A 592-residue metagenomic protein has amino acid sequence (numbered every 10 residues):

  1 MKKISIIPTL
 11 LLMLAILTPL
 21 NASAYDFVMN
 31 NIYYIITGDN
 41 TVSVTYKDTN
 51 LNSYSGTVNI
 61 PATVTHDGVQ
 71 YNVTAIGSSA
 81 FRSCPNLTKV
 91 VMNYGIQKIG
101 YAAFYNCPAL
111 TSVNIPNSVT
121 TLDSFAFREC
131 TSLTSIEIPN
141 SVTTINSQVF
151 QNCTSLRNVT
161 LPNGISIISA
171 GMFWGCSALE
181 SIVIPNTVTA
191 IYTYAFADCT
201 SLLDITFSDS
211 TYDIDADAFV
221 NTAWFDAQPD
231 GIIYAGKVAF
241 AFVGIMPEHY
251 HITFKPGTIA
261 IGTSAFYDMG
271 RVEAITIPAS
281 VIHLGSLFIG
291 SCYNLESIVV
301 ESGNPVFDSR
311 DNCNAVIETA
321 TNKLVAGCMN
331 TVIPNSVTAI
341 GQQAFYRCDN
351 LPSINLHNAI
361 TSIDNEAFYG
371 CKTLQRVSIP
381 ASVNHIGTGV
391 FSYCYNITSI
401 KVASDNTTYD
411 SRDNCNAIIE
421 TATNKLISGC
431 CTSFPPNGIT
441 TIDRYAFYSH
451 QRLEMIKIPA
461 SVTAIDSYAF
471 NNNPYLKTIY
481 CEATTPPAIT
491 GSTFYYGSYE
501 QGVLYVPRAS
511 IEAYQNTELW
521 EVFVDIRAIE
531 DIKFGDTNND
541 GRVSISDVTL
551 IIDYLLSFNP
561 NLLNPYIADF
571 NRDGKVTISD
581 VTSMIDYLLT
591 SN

Functional and structural regions predicted by a protein language model:
M1-I6: Positively charged n-region of N-terminal signal peptides that target proteins for export
P8-P19: Bacterial N-terminal signal peptides
A15, E530-N592: Cellulosome-associated attachment modules in secreted, modular CAZymes
S23-V28, F225-P229, D525-D536, N592: Low-complexity, Pro/Thr/Ser/Gly/Ala-rich linker/spacer regions in secreted, extracellular modular proteins
F27-N50: GGW-centered surface loops in extracellular recognition modules
T37-N40, S53-A75, C84-K98, C107-T121 (+16 more regions): Structural signature of tandem-repeat unit edges
S78-A80, G100-Y105, D123-R128, N146-Q151 (+12 more regions): Consensus positions within tandem repeat domains that build extended binding/scaffold surfaces
G491-Y496, E512-F523: Short, aromatic/basic amphipathic alpha-helical patches
